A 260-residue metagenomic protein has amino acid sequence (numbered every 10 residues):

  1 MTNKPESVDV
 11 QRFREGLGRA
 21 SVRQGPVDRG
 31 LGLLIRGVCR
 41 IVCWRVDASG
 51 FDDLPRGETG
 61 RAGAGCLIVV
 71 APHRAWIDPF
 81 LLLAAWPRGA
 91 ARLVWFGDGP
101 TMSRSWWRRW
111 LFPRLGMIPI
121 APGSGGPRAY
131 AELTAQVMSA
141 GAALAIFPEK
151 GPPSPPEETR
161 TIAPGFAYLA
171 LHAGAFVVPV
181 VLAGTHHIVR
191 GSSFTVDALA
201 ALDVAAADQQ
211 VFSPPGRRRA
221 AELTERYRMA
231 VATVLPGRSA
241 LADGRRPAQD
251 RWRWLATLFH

Functional and structural regions predicted by a protein language model:
T2-R23, R128-H260: Non-catalytic C-terminal accessory region of glycerolipid acyltransferases and related lyso-lipid remodeling enzymes
R19-R36: Helix-enriched interaction subdomains in cytosolic or periplasmic regions, typified by TIR/SEFIR signaling/NADase cores
L31, S103-W107, I188-V189: Short, glycine/polar-rich helix-capping loops at beta-to-alpha or helix-loop-helix junctions that flank or form
I35-H73: Helix-to-loop junction immediately C-terminal to a conserved catalytic motif
W44-A48, G125-Y130: Glycine-rich, highly charged phosphate/nucleotide-binding loops
D52, G125, A183: Residue-level "edge-of-site" marker
T59-R61, P87, M138-S139, L171: Residue-level signal for alpha-helix termini/capping positions
R61-S124: Catalytic core of membrane glycerolipid acyltransferases/transacylases, capturing the structured, soluble-facing
